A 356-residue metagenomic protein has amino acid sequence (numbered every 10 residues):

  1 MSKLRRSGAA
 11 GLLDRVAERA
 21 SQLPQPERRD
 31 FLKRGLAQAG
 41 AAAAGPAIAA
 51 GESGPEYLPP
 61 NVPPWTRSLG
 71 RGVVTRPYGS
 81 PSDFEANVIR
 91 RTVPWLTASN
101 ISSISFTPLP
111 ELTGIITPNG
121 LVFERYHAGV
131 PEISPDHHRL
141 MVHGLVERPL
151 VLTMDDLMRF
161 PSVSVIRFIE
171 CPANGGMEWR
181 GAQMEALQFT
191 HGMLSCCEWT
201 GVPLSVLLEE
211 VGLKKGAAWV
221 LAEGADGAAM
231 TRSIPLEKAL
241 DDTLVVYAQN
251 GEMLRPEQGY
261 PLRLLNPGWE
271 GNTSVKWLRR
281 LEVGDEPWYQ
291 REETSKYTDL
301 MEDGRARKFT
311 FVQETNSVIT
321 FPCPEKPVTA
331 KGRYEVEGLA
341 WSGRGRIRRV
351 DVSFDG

Functional and structural regions predicted by a protein language model:
M1-D30: N-terminal secretory signal peptides
D30-S53, G338: N-terminal export signals
S53-G356: Structured, non-membrane catalytic/scaffold regions adjacent to prosthetic-group chemistry
